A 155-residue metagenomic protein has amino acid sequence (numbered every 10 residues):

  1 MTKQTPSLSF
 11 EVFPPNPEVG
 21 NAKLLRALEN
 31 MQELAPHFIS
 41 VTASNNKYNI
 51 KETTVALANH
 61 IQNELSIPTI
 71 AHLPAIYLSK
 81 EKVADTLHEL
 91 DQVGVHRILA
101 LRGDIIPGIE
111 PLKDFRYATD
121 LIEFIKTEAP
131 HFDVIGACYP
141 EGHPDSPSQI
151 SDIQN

Functional and structural regions predicted by a protein language model:
M1-V41, K51: Conserved N-terminal beta1-alpha1 strand-loop-helix module at the mouth
K3-S7, A35-F38, L65-T69, G94-H96 (+1 more regions): Short, well-ordered coil/turn segments that N-cap beta-strands
S7-L25, T69-E81, D133-Q154: Active-site mouth loops of central-metabolism enzymes
A35-L57, G103-K113: Glycine-rich, proline-tolerant flexible connector loops at the mouths of alpha/beta enzymes
Y48-H72, F115-A137: Alpha-helix-loop-beta-strand connector modules within alpha/beta enzyme cores
L73, V83-I106: A generic, well-ordered mixed alpha/beta core segment in the N-terminal half of proteins
R97-N155: Conserved anion-binding
